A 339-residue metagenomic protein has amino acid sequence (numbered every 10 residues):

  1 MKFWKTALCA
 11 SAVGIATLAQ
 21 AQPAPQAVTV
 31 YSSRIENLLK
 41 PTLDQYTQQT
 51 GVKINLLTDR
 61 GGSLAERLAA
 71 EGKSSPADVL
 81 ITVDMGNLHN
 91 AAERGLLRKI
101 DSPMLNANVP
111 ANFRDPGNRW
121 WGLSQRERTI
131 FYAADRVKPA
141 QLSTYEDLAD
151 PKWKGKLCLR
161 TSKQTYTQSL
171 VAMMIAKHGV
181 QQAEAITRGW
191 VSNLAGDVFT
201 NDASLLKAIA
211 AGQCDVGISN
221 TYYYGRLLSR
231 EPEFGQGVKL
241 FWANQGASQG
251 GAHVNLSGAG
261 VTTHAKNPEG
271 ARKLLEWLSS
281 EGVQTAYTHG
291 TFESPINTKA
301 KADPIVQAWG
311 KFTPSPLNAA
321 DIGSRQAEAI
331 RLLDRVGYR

Functional and structural regions predicted by a protein language model:
A21-H89: Early extracytoplasmic/lumenal segment of secretory-pathway proteins
Y31-S33, P116-G117, Y132-A134, A140 (+3 more regions): Short beta-strand->loop
S75-L80, R98-I130, E146, K156-L159: A structural signal for short loop-to-beta-strand junctions that line the ligand-binding cleft of periplasmic/secreted
L88-L96, P116-S143, V171-A172, V254-G260: Periplasmic solute-binding protein
A91-K99, A111-N118, L227-A243: Ligand-binding "clamshell"
S162, Y166, M173-A243: Ligand-binding pocket segment of bilobal, Venus flytrap-like solute-binding proteins
S257-L317: Mature extracytoplasmic/periplasmic domains
P304-R339: Extracellular/periplasmic bilobal clamshell ligand-binding domains
